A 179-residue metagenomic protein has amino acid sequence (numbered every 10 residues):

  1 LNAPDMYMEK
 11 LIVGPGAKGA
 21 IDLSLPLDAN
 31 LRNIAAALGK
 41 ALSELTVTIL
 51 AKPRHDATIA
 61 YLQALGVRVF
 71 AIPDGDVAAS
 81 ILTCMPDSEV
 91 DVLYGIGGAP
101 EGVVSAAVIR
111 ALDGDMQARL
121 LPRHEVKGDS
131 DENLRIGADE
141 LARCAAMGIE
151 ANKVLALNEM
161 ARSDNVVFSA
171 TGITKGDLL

Functional and structural regions predicted by a protein language model:
L1-L179: IMPase-like, lithium-sensitive Mg2+-dependent phosphomonoesterase catalytic core
